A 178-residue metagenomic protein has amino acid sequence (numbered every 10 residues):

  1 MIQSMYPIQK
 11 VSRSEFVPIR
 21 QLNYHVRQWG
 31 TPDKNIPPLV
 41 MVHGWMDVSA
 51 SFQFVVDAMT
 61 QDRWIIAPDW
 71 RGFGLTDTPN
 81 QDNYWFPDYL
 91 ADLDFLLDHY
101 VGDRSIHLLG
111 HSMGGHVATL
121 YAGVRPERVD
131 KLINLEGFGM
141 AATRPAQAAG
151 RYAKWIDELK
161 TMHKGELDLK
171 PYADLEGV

Functional and structural regions predicted by a protein language model:
M1-L39, T60-W64, V101-R104, G139-M140 (+1 more regions): Alpha/beta-hydrolase fold catalytic core
I19-L22, R27, D33, A67-L109 (+2 more regions): Active-site loop/oxyanion-hole signature of alpha/beta-hydrolase fold enzymes
H25-T78: Conserved HGGG/HGGXW glycine-rich cap/lid loop of the alpha/beta-hydrolase fold
V56, L97, Y121-A122: A conserved amphipathic alpha-helix that caps or lines the catalytic cleft of carbohydrate- and lipid-modifying enzymes
G72, G114, K131: Conserved G/P- and acidic residue-centered "switch" motifs that form tight phosphate/ATP-binding loops in soluble
D103, R128-V129: Core-facing hydrophobic residues within beta-strands of well-ordered domains
G110, G114, A118: Gly/Ala-rich beta-loop-alpha elbow adjacent to hydrolase catalytic centers
L120-G123, D130-D174: Flexible "cap/lid" loop of the alpha/beta hydrolase fold
